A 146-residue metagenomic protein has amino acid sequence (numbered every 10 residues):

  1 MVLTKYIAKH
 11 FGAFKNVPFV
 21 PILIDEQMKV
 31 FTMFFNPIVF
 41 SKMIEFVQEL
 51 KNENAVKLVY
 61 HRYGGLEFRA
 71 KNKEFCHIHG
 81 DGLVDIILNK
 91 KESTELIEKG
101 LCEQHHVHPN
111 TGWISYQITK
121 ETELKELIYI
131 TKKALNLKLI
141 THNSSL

Functional and structural regions predicted by a protein language model:
M1-L146: Charge-dense, helix-prone N-terminal extensions
